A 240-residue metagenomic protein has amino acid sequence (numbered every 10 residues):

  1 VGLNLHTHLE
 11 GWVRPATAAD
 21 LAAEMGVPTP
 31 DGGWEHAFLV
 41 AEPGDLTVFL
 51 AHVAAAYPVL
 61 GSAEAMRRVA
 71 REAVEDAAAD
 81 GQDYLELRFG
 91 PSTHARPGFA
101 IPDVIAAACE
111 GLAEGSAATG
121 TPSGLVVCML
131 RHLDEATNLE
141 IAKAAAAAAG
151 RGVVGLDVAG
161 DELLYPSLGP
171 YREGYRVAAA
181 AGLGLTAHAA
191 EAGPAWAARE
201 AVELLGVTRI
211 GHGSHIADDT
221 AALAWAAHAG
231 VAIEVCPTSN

Functional and structural regions predicted by a protein language model:
V1-L183, E191-A197, L204, R209 (+2 more regions): Metal-cofactor-binding active-site regions of metalloenzymes
